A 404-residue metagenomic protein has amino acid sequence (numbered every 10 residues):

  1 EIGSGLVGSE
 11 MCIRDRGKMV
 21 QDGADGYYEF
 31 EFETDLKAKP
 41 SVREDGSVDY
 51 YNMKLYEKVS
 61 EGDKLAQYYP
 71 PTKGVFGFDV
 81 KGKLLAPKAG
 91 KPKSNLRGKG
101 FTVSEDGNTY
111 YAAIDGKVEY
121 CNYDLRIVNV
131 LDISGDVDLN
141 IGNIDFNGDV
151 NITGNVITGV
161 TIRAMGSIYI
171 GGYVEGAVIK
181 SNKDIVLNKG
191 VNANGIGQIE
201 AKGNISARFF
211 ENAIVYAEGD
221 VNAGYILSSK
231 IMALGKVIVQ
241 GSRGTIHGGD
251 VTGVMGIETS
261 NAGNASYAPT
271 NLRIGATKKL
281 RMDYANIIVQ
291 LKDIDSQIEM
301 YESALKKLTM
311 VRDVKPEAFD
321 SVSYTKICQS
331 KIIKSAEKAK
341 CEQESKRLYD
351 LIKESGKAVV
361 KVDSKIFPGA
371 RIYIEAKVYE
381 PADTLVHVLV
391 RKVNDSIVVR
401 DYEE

Functional and structural regions predicted by a protein language model:
I2, D49-L55, N140, I152 (+1 more regions): Short, conserved secondary-structure segments in the cores of folded domains
S4, S9-D136, S303-E404: Long, low-complexity, mixed-charge
F30, V59, L65-Y68, V80 (+15 more regions): Generic structural hydrophobic/aromatic packing signal, biased to beta-strands
L84-G90, E105, V150, Y169 (+18 more regions): Short alpha-helical interface elements
N95-F101, K180-K183, A193, K230-I231 (+2 more regions): Short C-terminal domain-edge/linker segments immediately following a structured domain
K117-T277: Extended, compositionally simple hydrophobic/Ser/Thr-rich segments that build repetitive fibrous architectures
M232, T252, S260-E317: Charged, amphipathic alpha-helical linkers/stalks
